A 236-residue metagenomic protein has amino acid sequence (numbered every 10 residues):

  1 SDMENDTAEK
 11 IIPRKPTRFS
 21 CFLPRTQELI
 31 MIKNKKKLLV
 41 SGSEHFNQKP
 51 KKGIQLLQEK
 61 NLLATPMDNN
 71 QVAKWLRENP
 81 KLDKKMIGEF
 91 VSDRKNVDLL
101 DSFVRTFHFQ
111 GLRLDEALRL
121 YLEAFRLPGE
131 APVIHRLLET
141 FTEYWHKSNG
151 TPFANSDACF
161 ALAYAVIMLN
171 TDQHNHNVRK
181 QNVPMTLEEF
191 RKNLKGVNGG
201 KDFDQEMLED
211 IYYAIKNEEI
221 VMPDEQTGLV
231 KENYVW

Functional and structural regions predicted by a protein language model:
S1-Y144, F160-L162, T171-Y234: Catalytic and GAP-homology cores of small GTPase regulators
F141-N155: Active-site-adjacent substructure of cysteine-protease-like catalytic cores
